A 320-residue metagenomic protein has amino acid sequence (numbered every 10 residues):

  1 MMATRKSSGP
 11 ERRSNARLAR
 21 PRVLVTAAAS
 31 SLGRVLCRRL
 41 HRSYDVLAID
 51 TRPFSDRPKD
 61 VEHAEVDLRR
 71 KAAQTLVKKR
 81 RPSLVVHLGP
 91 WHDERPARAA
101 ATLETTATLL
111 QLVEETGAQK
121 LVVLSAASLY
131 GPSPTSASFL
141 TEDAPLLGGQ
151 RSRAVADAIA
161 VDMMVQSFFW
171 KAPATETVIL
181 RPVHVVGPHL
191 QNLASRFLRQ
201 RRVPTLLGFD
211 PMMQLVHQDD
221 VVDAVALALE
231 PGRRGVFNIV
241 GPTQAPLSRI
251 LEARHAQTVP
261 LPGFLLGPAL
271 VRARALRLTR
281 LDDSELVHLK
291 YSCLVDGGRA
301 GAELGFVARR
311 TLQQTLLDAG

Functional and structural regions predicted by a protein language model:
M2-R13, G301-A302, R310-G320: Amphipathic terminal alpha-helices
R12-R42: N-terminal Rossmann NAD(P)H-binding glycine-rich loop of SDR-like oxidoreductase domains
D45-S55: Conserved glycine-rich Rossmann-like NAD(P)H-binding loop of the short-chain dehydrogenase/reductase
E65-T108, L112, P132: NAD(P)H-binding glycine-rich loop region in Rossmannoid oxidoreductase-like domains and their noncatalytic homologs
A107-A154: Conserved Rossmann-fold NAD(P)-dependent oxidoreductase catalytic core, especially the SDR/UDP-sugar
Q150-V178: Active-site Tyr-X1-5-Lys
F168-Q214, Q218: NAD(P)-dependent short-chain dehydrogenase/reductase
V222-L281, G297, L317-A319: Mid/C-terminal beta-alpha module of Rossmann-like enzyme folds, strongest in SDR-family dehydrogenases/epimerases
